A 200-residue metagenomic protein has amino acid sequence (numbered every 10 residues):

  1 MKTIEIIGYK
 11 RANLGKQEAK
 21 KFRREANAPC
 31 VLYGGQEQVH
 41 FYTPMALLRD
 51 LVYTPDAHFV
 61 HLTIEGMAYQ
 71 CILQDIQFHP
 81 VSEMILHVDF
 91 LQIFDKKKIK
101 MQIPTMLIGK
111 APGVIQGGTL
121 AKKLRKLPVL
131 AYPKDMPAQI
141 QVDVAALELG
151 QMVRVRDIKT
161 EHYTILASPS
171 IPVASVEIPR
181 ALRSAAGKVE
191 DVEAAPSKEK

Functional and structural regions predicted by a protein language model:
M1-K200: Acidic, negatively charged sequence tracts
